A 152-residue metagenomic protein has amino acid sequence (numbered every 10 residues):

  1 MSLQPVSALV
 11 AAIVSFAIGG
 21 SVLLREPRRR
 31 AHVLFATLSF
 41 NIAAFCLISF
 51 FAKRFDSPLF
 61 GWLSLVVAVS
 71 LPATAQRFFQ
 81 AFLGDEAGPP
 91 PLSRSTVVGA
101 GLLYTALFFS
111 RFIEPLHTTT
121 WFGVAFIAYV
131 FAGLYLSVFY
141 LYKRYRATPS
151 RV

Functional and structural regions predicted by a protein language model:
M1-F16, R25-S137: Individual alpha-helical transmembrane segments in multi-pass integral membrane proteins
I18, R30, R144-R146: Intrinsic low-complexity, intrinsically disordered segments enriched in polar/basic residues
S21-V22: Transmembrane signal-anchor hairpin modules in multi-pass inner-membrane enzymes, especially those that act on
Y142-V152: Membrane-helix boundary/juxtamembrane motif in polytopic membrane proteins
